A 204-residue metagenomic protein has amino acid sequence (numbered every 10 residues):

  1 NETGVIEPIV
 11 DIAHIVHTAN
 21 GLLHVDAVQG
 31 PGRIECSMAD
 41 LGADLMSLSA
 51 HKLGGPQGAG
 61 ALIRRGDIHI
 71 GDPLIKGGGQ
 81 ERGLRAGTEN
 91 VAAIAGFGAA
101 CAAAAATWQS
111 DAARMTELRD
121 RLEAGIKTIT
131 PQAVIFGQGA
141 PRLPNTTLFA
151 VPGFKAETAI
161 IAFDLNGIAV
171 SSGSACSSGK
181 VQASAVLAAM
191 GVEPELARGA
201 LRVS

Functional and structural regions predicted by a protein language model:
N1-S204: Pyridoxal 5′-phosphate
